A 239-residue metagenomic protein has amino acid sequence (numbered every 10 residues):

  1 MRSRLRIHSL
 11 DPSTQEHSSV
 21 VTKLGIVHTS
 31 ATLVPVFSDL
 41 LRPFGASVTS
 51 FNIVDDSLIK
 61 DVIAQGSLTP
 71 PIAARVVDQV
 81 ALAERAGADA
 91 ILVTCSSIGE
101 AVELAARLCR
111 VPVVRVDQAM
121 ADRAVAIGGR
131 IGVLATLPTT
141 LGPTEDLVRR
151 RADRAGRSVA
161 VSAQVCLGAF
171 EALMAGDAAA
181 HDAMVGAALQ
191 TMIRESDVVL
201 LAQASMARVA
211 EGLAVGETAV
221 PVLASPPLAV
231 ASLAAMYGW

Functional and structural regions predicted by a protein language model:
M1-W239: Non-catalytic structural scaffold of enzyme domains
